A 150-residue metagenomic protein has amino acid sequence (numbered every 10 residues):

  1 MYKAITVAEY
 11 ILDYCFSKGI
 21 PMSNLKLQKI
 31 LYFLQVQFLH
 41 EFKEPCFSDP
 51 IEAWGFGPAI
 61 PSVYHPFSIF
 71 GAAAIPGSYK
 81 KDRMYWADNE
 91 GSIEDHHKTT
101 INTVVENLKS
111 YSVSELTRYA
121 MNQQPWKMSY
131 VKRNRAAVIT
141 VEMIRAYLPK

Functional and structural regions predicted by a protein language model:
M1-K150: Domain-edge interaction signal
